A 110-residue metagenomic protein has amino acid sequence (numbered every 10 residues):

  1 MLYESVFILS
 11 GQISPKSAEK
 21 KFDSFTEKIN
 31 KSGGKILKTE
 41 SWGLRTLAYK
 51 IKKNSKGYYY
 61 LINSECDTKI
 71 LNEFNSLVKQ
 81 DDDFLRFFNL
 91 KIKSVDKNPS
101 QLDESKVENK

Functional and structural regions predicted by a protein language model:
L2-K110: Structured, basic alpha/beta domains of bacterial-type, RNA-associated proteins
